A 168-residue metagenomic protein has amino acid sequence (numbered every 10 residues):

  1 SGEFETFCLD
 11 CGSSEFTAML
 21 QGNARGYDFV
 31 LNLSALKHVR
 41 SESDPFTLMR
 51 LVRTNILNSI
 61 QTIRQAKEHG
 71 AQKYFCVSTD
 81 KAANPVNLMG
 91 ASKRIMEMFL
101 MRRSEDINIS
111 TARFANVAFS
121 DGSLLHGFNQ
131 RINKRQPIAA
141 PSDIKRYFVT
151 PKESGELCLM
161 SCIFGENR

Functional and structural regions predicted by a protein language model:
G2-S14: Rossmann-fold cofactor-recognition segment
T6, L51, Y74, I109-A112: Hydrophobic/aromatic anchor residues within beta-strands of the central parallel beta-sheet of Rossmann-like
C11-R53: NAD(P)H-binding glycine-rich loop region in Rossmannoid oxidoreductase-like domains and their noncatalytic homologs
L36-R94, R102: Conserved Rossmann-fold NAD(P)-dependent oxidoreductase catalytic core, especially the SDR/UDP-sugar
L88-S92, V117, T150: The catalytic Tyr-centered alpha-helix of NAD(P)H-dependent dehydrogenases
I109, G127-V149, E153, L157-R168: A conserved pocket-lining segment of Rossmann-fold NAD(P)-dependent short-chain dehydrogenase/reductase
R113-A115, S120: Conserved SDR Rossmann-fold cofactor-binding beta-strand/turn motif
